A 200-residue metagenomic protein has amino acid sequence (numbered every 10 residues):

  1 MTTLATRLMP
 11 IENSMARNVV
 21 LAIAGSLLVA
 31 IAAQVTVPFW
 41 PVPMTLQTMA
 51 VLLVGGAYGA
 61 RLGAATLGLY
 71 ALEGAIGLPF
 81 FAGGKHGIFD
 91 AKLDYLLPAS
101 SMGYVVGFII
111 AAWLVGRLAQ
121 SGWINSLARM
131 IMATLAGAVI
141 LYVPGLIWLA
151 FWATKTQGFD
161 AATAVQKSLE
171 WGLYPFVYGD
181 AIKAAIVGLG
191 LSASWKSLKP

Functional and structural regions predicted by a protein language model:
M1-A71, I76: Hydrophobic transmembrane alpha-helices
M1-T2, I76-G87, A153-Q166: Peri-membrane helix termini and adjoining interfacial loops of integral membrane proteins
V19-I23, M49-L53, A64-L69, S101-V106 (+3 more regions): Hydrophobic alpha-helical transmembrane segments
I31, V35, A57, G84 (+3 more regions): Helix-loop junctions at the membrane-solvent interface of multi-pass transporters, primarily the C-terminal
A33-P43, A71-A111: Interfacial aromatic-anchored transmembrane helix boundaries in multi-pass membrane proteins
A57-R61, L114-G122, A193-K199: Structural signal for the C-terminal ends of transmembrane alpha-helices and the immediately following loop
I76, A99-I109, W113, R117 (+1 more regions): Mid-bilayer segments of alpha-helical transmembrane spans in multi-pass integral membrane proteins that mediate
G122-P200: Membrane-embedded alpha-helical hairpins and interfacial helices in multi-pass inner-membrane proteins
